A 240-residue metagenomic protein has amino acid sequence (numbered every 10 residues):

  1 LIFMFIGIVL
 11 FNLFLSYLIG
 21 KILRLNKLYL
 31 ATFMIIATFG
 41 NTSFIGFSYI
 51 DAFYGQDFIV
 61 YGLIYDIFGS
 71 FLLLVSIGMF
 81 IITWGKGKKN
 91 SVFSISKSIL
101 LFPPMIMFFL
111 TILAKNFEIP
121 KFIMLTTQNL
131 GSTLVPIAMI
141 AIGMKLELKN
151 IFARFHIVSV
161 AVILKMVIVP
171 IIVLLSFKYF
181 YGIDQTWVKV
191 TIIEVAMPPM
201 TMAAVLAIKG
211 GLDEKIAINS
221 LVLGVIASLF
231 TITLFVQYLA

Functional and structural regions predicted by a protein language model:
L1-A240: Alpha-helical transmembrane segments of multi-pass small-molecule/ion transporters
